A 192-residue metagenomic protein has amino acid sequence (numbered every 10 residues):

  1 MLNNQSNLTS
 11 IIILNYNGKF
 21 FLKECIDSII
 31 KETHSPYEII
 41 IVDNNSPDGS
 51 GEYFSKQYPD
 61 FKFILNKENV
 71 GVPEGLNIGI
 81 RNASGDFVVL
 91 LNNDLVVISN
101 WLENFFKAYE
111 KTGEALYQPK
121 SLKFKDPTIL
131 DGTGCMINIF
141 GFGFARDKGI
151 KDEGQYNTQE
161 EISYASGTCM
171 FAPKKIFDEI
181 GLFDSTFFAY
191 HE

Functional and structural regions predicted by a protein language model:
N7-S10, E38: Cell-envelope/extracellular polymer assembly enzymes that use nucleotide-activated donors
I26-D27, G51-E52, N77, G85 (+2 more regions): Short alpha-helix within the catalytic core of nucleotide-sugar-dependent glycosyltransferases
D27-P36: Short, acidic, metal-binding catalytic loop of nucleotide-sugar glycosyltransferases
S28, D43-E52, E68: A conserved acidic beta->alpha catalytic loop
N66-A83, N93: Glycine-rich, basic loop-to-helix element that forms the pyrophosphate-binding segment of sugar-nucleotide handling
V88: Short aromatic/hydrophobic "clamp" motif used to bind/position activated sugar donors
L95-F142: Conserved donor NDP-sugar-binding/catalytic core segment of glycosyltransferases
I129-L130, F142-G143, I150-K175, F183 (+1 more regions): A recurrent flexible, glycine/aromatic-enriched loop bordering the glycosyltransferase active site that acts as
